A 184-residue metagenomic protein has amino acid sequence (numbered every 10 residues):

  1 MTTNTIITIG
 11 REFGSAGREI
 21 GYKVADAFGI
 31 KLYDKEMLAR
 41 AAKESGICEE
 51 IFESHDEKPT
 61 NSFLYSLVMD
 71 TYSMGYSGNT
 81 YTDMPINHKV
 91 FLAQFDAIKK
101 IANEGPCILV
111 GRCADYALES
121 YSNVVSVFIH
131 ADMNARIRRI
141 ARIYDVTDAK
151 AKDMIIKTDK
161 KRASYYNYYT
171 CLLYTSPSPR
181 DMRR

Functional and structural regions predicted by a protein language model:
I9-Y22: Glycine-rich phosphate-binding P-loop
Y22-F28: A conserved segment at the C-terminal end of the G1
L32-A42: Short beta-strand-centered segment that lines the nucleotide-binding/catalytic pocket of NTP-utilizing
A42-P106: ATP-dependent small-molecule kinase phosphotransfer cores that center on conserved nucleotide phosphate-binding segments
I101, C113-Y121, R139: RNA pseudouridine synthases
N123-I140: Conserved phosphate-donor/acceptor-positioning beta-strand/loop module used by diverse small-molecule
M154, K161-C171, S176: C-terminal accessory "lid"/substrate-recognition subdomains
Y174-R184: Single conserved hydrophobic/aromatic residue that forms the stacking wall/gate of nucleotide- or nucleobase-binding
